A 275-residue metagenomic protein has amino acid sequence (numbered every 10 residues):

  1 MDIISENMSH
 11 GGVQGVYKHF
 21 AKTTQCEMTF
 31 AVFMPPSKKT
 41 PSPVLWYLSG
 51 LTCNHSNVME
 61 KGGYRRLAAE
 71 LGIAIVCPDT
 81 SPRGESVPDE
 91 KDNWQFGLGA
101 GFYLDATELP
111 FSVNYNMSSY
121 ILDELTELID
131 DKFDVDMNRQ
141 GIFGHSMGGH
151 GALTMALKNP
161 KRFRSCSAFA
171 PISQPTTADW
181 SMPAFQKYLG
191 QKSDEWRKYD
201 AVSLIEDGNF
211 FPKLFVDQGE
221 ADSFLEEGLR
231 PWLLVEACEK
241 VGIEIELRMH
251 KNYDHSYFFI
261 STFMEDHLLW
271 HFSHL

Functional and structural regions predicted by a protein language model:
M1-L275: Non-catalytic cap/lid and distal C-terminal segments of serine-dependent acyl enzymes
